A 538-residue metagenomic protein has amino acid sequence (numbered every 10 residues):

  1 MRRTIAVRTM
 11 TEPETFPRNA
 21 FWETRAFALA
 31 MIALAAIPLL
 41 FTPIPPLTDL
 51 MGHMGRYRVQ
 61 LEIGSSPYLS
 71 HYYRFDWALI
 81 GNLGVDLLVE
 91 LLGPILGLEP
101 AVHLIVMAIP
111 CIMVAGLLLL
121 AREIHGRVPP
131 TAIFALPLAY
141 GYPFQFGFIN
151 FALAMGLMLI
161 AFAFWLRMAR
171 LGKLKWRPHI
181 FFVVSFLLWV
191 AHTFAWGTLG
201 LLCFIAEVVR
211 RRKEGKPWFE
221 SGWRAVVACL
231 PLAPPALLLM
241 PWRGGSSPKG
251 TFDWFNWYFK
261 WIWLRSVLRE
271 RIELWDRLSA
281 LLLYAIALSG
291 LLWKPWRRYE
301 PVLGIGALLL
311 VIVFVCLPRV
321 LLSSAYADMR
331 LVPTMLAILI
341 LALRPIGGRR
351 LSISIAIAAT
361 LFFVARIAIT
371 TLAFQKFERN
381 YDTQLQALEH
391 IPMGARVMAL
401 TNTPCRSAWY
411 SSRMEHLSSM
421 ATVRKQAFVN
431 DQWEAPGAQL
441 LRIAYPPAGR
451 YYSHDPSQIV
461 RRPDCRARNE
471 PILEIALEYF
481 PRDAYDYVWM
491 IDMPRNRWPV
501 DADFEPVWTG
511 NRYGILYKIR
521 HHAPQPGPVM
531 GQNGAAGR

Functional and structural regions predicted by a protein language model:
M31-I37, C111-I124, P129-A169, R177-E207 (+1 more regions): Membrane-embedded helix bundles of polyisoprenyl
T42-H53, G64-S66, Y73, G81-N82 (+3 more regions): Transmembrane catalytic cores of multi-pass membrane glycosyltransferases and polysaccharide-assembly enzymes
G55-E62, Y73-L98: Short hydrophobic/aromatic helix or loop-helix immediately within or flanking a transmembrane segment in polytopic
L283, L341, P345-T370: Signature aromatic-anchored transmembrane alpha helix within multi-pass, membrane-resident enzymes that catalyze glycan
L322-R349: Hydrophobic/aromatic-rich transmembrane helices and adjacent perimembrane loops
V364-L388: Hydrophobic alpha-helical transmembrane segments in integral membrane proteins
F377, A387-I472, L477-M493: Short periplasmic/luminal acceptor-recognition loop of GT-C membrane glycosyltransferases, typified by
R461-R538: Aromatic/acidic, Gly/Pro-rich catalytic loop(s) in extracytoplasmic/lumenal soluble domains of multi-pass membrane
